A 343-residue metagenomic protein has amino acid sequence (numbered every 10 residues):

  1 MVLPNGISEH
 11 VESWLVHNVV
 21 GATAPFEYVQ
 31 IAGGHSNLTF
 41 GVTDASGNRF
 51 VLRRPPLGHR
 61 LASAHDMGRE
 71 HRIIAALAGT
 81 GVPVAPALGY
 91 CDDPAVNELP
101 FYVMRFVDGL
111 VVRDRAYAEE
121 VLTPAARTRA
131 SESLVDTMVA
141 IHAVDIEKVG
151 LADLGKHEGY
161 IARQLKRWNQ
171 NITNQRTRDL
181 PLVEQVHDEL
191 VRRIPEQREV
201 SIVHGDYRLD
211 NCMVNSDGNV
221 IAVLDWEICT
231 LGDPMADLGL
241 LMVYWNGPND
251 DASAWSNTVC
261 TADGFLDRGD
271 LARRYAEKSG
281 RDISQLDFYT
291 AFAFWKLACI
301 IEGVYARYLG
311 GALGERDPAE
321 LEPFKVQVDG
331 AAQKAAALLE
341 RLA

Functional and structural regions predicted by a protein language model:
M1-A22: Juxta-kinase regulatory segment immediately upstream of eukaryotic protein kinase catalytic domains
E27-I202, N215-G218: ATP-binding pocket architecture of kinase catalytic cores
G155-K156, D282-A293: All-alpha amphipathic helical-bundle segments outside canonical DNA-binding/catalytic cores that form hydrophobic
N174, S256-L266, D270-R281, C299-A343: ATP/Mg2+ or Mg2+-diphosphate-binding catalytic cores that bind nucleotide phosphates or diphosphates via glycine-rich
I202-H204, L209: Catalytic-loop of the protein kinase fold
L224-C229: Activation of the activation-loop gatekeeper triad in protein kinase-fold domains
D237-P248, A252: C-lobe/activation-segment region of protein kinase-like
